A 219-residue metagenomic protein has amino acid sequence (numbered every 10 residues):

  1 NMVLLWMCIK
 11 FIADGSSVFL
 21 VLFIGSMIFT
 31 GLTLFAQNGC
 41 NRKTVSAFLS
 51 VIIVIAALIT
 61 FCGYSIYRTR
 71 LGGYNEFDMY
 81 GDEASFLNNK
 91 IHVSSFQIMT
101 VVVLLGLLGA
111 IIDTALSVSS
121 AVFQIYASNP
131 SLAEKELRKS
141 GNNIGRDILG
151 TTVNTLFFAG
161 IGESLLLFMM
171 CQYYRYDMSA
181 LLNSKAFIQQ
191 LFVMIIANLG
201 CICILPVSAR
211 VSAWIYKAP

Functional and structural regions predicted by a protein language model:
N1-S85, F96-T100: Transmembrane alpha-helical segments that form the functional core of multipass membrane systems
M27-L49, F123-D147: Cytoplasmic juxtamembrane interface segments
A56, T60, S95, L107-T114 (+2 more regions): Hydrophobic transmembrane alpha-helical segments of multi-pass transport and channel proteins
N75-V93, S128-L137: Membrane-interface interhelical connector segments
Q97-L104, E134, R138-N142, S184 (+1 more regions): Alpha-helical membrane-protein architecture signal
G109-I125: Short helical (or helix-break) motifs at transmembrane helix termini and adjacent helical loops in multi-pass membrane
E134-F168: Pore- and gate-forming transmembrane helices of large, multi-pass membrane proteins
I161, L167-P219: Hydrophobic alpha-helical transmembrane segments of membrane transport and translocation systems, primarily multi-pass
